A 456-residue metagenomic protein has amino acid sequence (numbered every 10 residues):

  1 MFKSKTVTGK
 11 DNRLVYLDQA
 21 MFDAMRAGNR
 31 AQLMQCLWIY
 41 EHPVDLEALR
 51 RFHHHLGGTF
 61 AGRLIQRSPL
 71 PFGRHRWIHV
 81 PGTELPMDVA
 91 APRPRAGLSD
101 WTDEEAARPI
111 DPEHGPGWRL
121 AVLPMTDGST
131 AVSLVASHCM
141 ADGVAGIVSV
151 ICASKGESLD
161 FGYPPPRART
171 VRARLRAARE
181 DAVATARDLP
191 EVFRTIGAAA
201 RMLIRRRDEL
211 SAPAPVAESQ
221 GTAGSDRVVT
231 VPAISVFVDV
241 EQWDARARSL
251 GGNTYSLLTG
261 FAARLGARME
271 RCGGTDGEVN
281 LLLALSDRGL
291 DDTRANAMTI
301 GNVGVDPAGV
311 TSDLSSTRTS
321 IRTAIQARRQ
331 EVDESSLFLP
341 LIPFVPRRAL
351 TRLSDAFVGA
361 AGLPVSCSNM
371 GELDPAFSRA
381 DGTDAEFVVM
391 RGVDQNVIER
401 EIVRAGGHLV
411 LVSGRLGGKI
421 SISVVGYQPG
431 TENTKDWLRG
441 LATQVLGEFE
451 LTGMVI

Functional and structural regions predicted by a protein language model:
F2-G28: N-terminal alpha-helical "arm" segments
F2-N12, L37-G58, I65-A405, Y427-E432 (+1 more regions): Soluble acyl-CoA-dependent acyltransferase catalytic core bearing the H(X)4D motif
L17-M25, G115-W118, A405-L409: Short amphipathic beta-strand starts and helix->beta connectors
A31: TRNA-binding/sensing appendages of the translation machinery
L120-V122, V410-S413: Short amphipathic beta-strand and strand-loop transition segments with alternating hydrophobic
W437-F449: Short, non-transmembrane amphipathic alpha-helical segments
